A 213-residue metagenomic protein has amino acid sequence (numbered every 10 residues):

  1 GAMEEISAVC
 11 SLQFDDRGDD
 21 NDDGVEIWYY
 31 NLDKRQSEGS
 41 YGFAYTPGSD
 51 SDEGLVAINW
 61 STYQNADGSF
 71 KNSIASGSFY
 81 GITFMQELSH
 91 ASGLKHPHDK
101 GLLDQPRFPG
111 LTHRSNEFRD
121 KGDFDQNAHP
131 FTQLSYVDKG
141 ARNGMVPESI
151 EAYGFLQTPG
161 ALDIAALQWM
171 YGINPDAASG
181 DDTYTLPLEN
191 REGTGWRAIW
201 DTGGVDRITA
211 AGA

Functional and structural regions predicted by a protein language model:
G1-A213: RTX-like calcium-binding, glycine/aspartate-rich low-complexity repeat tracts
